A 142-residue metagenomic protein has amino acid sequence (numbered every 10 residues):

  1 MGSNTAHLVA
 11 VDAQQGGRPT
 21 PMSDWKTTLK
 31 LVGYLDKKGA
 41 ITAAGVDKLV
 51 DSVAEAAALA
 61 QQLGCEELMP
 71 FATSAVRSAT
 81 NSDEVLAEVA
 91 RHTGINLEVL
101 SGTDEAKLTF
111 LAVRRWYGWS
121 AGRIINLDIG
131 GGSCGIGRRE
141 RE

Functional and structural regions predicted by a protein language model:
M1, V9-I129, G137-E142: Nucleotide/phosphate-binding catalytic cleft detector across ATP-hydrolyzing and phosphate-transferring enzymes
C134: Metal-dependent DNA phosphodiester-chemistry modules and their immediately adjacent helices/loops in DNA-processing
